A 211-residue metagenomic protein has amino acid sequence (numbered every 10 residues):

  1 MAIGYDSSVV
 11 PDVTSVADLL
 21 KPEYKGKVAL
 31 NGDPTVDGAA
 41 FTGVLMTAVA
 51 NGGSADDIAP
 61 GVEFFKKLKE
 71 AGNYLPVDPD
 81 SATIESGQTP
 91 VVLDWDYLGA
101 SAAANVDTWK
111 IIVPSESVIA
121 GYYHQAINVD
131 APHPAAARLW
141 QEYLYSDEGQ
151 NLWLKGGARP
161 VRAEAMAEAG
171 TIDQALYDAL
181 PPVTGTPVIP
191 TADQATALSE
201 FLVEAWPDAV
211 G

Functional and structural regions predicted by a protein language model:
M1-Q88: Extracytoplasmic ligand-binding site segments that recognize negatively charged/polar headgroups
S7, G32, D96-Y97, G156: Short secondary-structure boundary segments
A17-L20, A48, V62-K66, S81 (+4 more regions): Non-transmembrane alpha-helical segments in soluble domains of secreted/periplasmic/extracellular proteins
D56, G72-N73, S101-I111, S115 (+3 more regions): A residue-level marker of the well-folded mature domains of exported/periplasmic proteins
V62-K67, V106-A131, A165: Periplasmic-binding protein-like
E85, P90-T108: A ligand-binding cleft/hinge motif common to bilobed small-molecule-binding domains
I119, Y123, N128-P187: Mature extracytoplasmic/periplasmic domains
G170-G211: Extracellular/periplasmic bilobal clamshell ligand-binding domains
